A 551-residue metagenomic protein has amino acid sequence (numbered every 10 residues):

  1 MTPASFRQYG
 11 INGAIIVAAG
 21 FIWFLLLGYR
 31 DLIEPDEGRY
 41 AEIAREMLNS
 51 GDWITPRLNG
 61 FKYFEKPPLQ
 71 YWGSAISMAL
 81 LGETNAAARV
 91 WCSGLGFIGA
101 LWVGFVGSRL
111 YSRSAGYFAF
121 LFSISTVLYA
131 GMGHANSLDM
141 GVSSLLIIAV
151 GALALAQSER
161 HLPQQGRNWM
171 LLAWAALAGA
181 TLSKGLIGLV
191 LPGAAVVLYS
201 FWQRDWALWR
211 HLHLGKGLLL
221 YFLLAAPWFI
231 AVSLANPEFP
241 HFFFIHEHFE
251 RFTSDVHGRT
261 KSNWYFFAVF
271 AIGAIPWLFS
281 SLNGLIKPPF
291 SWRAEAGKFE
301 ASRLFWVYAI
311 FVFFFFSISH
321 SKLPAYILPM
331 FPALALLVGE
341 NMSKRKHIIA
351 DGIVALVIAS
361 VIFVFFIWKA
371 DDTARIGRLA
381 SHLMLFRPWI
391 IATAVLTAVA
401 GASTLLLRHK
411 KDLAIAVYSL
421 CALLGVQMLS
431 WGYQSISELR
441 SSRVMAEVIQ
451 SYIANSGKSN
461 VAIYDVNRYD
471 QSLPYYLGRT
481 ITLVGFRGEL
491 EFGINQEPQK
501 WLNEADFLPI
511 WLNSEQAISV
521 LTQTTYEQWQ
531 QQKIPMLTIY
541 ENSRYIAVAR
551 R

Functional and structural regions predicted by a protein language model:
M1-I348, F366-W368: Membrane-integral, polyisoprenol-dependent glycosyltransferases of the GT-C/oligosaccharyltransferase superfamily
T2-S5, R167, L171-W174, I286-R551: Membrane-embedded architecture of ER/inner-membrane glycosylation machinery
